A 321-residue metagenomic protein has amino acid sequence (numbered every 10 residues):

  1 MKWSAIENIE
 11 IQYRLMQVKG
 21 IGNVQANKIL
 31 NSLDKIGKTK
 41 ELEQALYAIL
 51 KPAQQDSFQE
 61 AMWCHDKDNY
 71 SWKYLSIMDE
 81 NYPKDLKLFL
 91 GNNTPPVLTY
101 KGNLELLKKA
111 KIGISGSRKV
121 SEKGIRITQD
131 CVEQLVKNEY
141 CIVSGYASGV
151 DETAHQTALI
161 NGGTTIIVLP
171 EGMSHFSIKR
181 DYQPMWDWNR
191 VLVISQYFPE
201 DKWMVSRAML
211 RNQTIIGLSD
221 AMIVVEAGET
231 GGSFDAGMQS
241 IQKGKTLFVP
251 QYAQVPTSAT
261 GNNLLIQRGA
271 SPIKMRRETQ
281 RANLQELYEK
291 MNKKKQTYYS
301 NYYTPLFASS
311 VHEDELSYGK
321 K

Functional and structural regions predicted by a protein language model:
M1-N81: Short, small/acidic-rich helices and loops at N termini and domain boundaries of DNA replication/processing enzymes
K2-I9, I77-K321: Glycine-biased, small-residue-rich flexible motifs in mid-sequence functional cores and linkers
